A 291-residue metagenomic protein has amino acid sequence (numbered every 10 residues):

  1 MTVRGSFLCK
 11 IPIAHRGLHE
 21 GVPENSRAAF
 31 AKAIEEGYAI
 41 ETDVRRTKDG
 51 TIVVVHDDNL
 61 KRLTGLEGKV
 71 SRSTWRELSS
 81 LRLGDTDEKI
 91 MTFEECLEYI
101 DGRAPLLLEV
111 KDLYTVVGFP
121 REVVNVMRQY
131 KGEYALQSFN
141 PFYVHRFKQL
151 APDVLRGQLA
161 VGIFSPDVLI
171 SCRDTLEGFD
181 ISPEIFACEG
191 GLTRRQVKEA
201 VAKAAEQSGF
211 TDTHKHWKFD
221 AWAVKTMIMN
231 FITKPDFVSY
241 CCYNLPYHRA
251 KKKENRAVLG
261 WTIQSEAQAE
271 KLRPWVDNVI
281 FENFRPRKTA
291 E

Functional and structural regions predicted by a protein language model:
M1-E291: Phosphate-group recognition and catalysis centered on beta-loop-alpha active-site segments
